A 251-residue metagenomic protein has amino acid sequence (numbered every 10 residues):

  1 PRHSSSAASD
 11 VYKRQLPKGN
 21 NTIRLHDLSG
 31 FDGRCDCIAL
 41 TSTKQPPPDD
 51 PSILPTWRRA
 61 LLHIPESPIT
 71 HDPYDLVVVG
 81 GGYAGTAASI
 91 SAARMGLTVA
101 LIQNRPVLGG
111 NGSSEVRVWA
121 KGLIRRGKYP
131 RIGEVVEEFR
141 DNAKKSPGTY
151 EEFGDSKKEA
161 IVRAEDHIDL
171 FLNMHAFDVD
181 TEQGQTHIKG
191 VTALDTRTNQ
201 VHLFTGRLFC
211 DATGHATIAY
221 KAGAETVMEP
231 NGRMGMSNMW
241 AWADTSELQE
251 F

Functional and structural regions predicted by a protein language model:
R2-S4, A8, Y12: Single conserved hydrophobic/aromatic residue that forms the stacking wall/gate of nucleotide- or nucleobase-binding
L16-L25: Noncatalytic modules at the cell exterior or secretory-pathway interfaces, chiefly beta-strand-rich lectin/adhesion
R24-D32: Short beta-strand-plus-loop segments that form exposed binding edges in beta-rich domains
T70-G82: Beta1/beta-strand and adjacent pyrophosphate-binding region of the FAD-binding site in flavoprotein oxidoreductases
D72-Y74, T198-L208: Core beta-strand elements of the Rossmann-like FAD/NAD(P) dinucleotide-binding domain in flavoenzyme oxidoreductases
S91, L97-T98, Q103-E182, T186 (+1 more regions): Conserved N-terminal/central alpha/beta ligand/cofactor-binding core
D180-L203: Conserved beta-strand-loop-beta-strand element in the redox core of flavoprotein oxidoreductases
L208-F251: Glycine-rich loop(s) and the adjacent beta-strand/alpha-helix scaffold that form part
